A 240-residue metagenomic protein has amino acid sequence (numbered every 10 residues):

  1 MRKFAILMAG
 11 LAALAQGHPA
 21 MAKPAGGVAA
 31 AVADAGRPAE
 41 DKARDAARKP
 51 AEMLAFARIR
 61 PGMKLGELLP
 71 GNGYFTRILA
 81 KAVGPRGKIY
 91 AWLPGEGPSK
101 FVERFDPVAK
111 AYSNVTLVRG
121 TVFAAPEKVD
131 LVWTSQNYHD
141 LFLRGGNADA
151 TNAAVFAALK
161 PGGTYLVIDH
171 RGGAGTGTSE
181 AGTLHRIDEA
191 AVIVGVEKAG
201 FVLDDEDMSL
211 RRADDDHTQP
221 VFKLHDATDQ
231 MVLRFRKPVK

Functional and structural regions predicted by a protein language model:
G27-F56, R60-P61: Class I SAM-dependent methyltransferase Rossmann-like catalytic core, especially the SAM/SAH-binding loop
R60-G71: Conserved class I S-adenosyl-L-methionine
A80-K81, N147-P161: A short glycine-rich, Lys/Arg-flanked "PGG" loop and its adjoining helix->strand segment in the class I
Y112, F123-W133: A short acidic, Gly/Pro-enriched loop at the edge of an enzyme's catalytic core that lines a small-molecule cofactor
D130-D149: A short SAM/SAH-binding and catalytic strip from SAM-dependent methyltransferases
G162-R171: Conserved beta-strand signature within the Rossmann-like core of class I S-adenosyl-L-methionine
T178-D204: Conserved Class I S-adenosyl-L-methionine
D214-K240: Core SAM-dependent methyltransferase catalytic element
